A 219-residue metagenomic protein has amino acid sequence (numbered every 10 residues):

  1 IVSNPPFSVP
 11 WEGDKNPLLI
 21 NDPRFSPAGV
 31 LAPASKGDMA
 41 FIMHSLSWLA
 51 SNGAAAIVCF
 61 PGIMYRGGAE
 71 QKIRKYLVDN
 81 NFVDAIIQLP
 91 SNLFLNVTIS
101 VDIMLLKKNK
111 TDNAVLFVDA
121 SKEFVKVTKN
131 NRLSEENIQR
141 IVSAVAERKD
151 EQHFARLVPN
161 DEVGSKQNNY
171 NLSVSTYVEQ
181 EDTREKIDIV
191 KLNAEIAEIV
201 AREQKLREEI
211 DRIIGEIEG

Functional and structural regions predicted by a protein language model:
V2-G219: A conserved structural/catalytic subdomain of Rossmann-like adenosyl-cofactor enzymes
